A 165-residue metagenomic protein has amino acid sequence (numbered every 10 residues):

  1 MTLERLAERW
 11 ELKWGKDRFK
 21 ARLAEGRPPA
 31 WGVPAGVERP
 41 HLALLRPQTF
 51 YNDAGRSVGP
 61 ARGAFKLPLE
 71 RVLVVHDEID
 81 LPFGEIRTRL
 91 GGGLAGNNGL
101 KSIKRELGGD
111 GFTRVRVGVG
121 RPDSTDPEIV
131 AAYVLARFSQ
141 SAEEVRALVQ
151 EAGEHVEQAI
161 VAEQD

Functional and structural regions predicted by a protein language model:
M1-G91, K101-V115, P122-A131, S141-Q164: Nucleotide and nucleotide-moiety/phosphate-recognizing core
L94: Conserved TIR/SEFIR loop-to-helix hotspot centered on a Trp-containing motif with a nearby acidic residue
